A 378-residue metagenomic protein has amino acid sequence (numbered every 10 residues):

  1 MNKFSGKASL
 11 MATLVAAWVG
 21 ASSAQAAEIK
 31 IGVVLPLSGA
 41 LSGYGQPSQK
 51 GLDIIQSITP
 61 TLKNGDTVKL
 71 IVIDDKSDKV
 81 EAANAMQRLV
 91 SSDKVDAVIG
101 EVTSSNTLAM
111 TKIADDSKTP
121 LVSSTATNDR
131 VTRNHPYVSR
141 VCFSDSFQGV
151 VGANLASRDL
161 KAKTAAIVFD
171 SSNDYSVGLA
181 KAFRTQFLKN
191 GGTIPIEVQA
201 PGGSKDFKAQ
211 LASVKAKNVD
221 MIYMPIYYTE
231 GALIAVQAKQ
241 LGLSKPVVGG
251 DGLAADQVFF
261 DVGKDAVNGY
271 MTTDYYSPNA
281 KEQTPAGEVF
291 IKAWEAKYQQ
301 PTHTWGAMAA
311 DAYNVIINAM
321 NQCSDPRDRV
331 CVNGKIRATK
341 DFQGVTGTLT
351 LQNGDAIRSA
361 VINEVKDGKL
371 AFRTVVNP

Functional and structural regions predicted by a protein language model:
G32-G51, I55, I73-V80, V102-T103 (+4 more regions): Extracytoplasmic "Venus flytrap"
V33, L89, D93-V102, V122-S124 (+5 more regions): Periplasmic-binding protein-like
L37, S57, V138-Q199, M221 (+1 more regions): An alpha-beta-alpha
G43-K50, I58-T132, A200-F207, Y228-A232 (+1 more regions): Beta-alpha junction/loop-to-helix N-cap segments that form part of ligand/metal-binding clefts
A82, V141-A165, V177-L179, K205-K208 (+4 more regions): Hydrophobic alpha-helical segments within soluble ligand-binding/sensing domains
A114-D116, L179-T273: Extracellular/periplasmic bilobed ligand-binding domains
A235-A310, R327, L370-N377: Extracellular/periplasmic periplasmic-binding protein-like sensory domains
A296-G306, I317-L370: Segments of small-molecule ligand-sensing domains
